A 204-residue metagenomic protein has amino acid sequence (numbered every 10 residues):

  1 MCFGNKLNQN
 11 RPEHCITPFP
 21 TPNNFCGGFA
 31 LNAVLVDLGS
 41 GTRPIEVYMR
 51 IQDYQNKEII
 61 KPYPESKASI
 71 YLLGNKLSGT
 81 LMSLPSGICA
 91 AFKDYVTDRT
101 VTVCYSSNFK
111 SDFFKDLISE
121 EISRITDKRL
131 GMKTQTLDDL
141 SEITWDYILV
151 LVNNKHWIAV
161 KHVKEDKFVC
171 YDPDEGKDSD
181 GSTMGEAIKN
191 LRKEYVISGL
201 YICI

Functional and structural regions predicted by a protein language model:
M1-A68: Active-site nucleophile-adjacent alpha helix/oxyanion-hole segment immediately C-terminal to the catalytic cysteine
P18-V36, K76-D94, H156, V160: Active-site nucleophilic cysteine motif
T42-Q135: Papain-like cysteine protease catalytic cores
T100-V101, D146-I148, G199-Y201: Hydrophobic beta-strand segments of well-ordered beta-sheets in folded domains
S106, V152-N153, P173-D174: Active-site-proximal beta-strand/loop segments in catalytic clefts of secreted hydrolases
K110-F168: Active-site-adjacent substructure of cysteine-protease-like catalytic cores
K161-I204: Noncatalytic regulatory segments and standalone regulatory/sensor domains
